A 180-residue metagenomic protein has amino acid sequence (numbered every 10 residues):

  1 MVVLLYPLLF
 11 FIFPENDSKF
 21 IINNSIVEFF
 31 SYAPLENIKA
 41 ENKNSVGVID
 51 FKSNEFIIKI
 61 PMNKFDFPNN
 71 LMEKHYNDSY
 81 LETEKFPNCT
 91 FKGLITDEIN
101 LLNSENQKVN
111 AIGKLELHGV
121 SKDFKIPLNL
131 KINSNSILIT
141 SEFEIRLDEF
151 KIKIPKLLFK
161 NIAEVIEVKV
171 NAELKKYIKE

Functional and structural regions predicted by a protein language model:
M1-K19: Bacterial Sec-dependent N-terminal signal peptides
F13-E180: Low-complexity, acidic/polar, glycine-enriched regions of mature
